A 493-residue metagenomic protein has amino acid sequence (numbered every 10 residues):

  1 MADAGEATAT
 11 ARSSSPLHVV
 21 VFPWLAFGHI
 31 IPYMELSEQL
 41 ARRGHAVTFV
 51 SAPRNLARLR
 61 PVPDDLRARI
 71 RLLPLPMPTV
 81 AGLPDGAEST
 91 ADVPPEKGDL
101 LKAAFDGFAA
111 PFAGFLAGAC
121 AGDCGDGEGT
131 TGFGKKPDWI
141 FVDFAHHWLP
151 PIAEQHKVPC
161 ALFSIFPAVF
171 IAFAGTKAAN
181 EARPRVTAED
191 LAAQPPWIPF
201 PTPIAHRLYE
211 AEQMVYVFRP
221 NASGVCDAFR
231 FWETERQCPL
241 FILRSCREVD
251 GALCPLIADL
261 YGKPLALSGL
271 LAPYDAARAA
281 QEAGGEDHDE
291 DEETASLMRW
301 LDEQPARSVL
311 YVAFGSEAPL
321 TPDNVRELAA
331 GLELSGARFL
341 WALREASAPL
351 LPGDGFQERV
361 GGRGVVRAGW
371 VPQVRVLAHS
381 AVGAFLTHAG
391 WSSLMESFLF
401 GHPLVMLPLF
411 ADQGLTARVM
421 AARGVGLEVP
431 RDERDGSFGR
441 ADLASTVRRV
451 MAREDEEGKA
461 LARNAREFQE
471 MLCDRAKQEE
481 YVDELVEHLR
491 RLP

Functional and structural regions predicted by a protein language model:
M1-P493: Glycosyltransferase specificity loop/lid
